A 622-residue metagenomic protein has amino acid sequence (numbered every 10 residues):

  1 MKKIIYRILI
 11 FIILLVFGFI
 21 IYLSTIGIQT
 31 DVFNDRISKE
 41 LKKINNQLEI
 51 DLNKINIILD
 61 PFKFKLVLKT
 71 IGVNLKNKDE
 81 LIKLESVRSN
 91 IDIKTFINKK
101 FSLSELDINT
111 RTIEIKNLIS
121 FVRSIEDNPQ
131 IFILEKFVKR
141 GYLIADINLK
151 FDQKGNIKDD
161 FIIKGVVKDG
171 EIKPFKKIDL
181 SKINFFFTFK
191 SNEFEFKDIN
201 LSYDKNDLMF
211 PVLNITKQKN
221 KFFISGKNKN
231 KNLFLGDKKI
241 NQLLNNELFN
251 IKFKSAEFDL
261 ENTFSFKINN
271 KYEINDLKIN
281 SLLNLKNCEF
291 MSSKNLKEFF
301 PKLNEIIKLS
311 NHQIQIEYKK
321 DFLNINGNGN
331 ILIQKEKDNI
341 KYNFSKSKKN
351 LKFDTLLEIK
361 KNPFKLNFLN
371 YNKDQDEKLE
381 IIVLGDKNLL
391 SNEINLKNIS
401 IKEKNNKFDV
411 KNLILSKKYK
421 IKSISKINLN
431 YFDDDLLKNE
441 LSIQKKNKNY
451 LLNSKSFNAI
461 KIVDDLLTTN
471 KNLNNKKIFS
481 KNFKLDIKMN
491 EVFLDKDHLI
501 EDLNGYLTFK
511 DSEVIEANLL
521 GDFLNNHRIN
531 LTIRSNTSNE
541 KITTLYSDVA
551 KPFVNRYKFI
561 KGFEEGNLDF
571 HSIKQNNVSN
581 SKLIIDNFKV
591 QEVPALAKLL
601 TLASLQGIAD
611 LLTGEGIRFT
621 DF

Functional and structural regions predicted by a protein language model:
M1-L15: N-terminal Sec-pathway targeting helices
Y6-R7, T30-K65, K69-I71, R88-F622: Membrane-proximal interfacial segments on either side of biological membranes
I13-I20, L149-K150, L452: Hydrophobic core of alpha-helical transmembrane segments in multi-pass integral membrane proteins
L15-F33: Membrane-interface motif at the C-terminal end of an N-terminal transmembrane signal
D79: Aromatic- and Lys/Arg-enriched surface recognition patch
